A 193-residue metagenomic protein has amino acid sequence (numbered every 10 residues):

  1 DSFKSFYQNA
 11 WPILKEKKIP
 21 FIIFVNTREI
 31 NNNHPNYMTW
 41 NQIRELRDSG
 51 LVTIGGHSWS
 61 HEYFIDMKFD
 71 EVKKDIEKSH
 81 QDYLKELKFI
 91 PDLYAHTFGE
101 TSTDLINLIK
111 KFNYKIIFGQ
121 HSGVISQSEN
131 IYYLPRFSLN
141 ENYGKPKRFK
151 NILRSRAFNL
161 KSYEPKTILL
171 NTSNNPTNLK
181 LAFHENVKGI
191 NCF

Functional and structural regions predicted by a protein language model:
F3-D104, K115, S128-P135: Metal-dependent polysaccharide deacetylase catalytic core of the NodB/CE4 family, i.e., the active-site-bearing domain
K4-N41, G50, K111, Q127-S128 (+1 more regions): Terminal accessory/targeting
G55, I117, L181-F183: Glycine-centered structural positions embedded in regular secondary structure
L93-H96, H121, E141: Conserved NTP-handling cores and scaffolds of large molecular machines
G99-T101, G123-V124, N186-V187: Short Gly/Pro-enriched loop/turn and capping motifs at secondary-structure junctions
I106-L108: Short helices/loops that flank or line small-molecule/ion binding pockets
Y114-G123: Acidic, His- and aromatic-enriched active-site or binding-groove loops in soluble protein domains that engage sugars
